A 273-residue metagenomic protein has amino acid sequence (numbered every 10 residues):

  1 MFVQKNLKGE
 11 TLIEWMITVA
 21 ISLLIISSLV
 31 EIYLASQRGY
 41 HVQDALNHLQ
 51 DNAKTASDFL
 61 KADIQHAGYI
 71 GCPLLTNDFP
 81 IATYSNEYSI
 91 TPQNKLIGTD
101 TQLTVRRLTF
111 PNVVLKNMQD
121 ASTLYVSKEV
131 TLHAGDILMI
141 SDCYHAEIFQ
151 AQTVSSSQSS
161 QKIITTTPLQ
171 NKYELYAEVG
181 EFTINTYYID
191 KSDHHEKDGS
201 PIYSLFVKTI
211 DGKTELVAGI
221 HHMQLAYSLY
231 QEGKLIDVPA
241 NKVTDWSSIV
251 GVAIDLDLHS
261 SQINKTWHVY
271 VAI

Functional and structural regions predicted by a protein language model:
F2-K61, Q65-A67: Aliphatic-rich helix starts adjacent to a transmembrane/signal segment
V3, M16, R107-T109, S155 (+1 more regions): Short, flexible loop/turn elements at secondary-structure junctions
R38, T55-N77, F110, H145-Q150 (+1 more regions): Alpha-helix exit/C-cap motif
Q65-H66, L74, F79-G98, Y176-I184 (+1 more regions): Short linear sequence signals and composition-biased patches located at protein termini or domain-edge surfaces
T83-T167: Autoprocessing Asn-cyclization modules and mimics
L108-T109, S127-V130, T165-K172, S204-K213 (+1 more regions): Secondary-structure transition/turn motif
F110, Q170, E178-F182: Short domain-boundary/entry signatures in modular proteins, especially in secreted/extracellular architectures
Q150, T186-Y188: Short, surface-exposed charged micro-motifs
